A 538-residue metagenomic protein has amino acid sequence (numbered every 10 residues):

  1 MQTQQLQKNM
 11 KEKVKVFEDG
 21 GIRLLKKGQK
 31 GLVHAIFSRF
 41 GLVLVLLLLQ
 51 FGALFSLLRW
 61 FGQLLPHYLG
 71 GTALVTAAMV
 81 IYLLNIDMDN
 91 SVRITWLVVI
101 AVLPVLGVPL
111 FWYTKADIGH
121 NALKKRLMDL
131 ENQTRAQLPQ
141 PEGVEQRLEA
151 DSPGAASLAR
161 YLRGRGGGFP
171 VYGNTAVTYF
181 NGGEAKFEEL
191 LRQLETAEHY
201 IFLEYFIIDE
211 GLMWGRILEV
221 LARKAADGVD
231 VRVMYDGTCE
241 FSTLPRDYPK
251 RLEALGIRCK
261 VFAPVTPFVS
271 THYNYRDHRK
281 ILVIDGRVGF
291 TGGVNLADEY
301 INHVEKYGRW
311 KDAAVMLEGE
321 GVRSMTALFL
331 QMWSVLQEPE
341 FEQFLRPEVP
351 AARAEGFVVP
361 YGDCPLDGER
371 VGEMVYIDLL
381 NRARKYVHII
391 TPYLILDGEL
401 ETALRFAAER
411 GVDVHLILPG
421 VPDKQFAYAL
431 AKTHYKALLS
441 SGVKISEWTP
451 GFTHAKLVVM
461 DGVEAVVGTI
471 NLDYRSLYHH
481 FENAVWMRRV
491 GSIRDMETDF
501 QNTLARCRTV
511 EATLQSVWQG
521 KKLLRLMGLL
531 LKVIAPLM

Functional and structural regions predicted by a protein language model:
Q2-M374, D378, R382, P422 (+5 more regions): N-terminal localization/anchoring segments of enzymes in phospholipid and broader phosphate metabolism
Y275-D277, P450-T453: Short, small/polar residue-rich loop motifs at catalytic or cofactor-binding pockets
I390-T391, W448, V467-G468: Thr-Gly-centered strand-to-loop micro-motif
Y393-H415, P419, K424: Helical hairpin unit composed of two closely spaced alpha helices linked by a short loop
T402, Y428-K432: Short glycine/threonine-rich loop-to-helix capping motif typified by GTGT followed within a few residues by an Asp-Pro
K456: Catalytic-core elements of nucleic-acid end-processing and repair enzymes
